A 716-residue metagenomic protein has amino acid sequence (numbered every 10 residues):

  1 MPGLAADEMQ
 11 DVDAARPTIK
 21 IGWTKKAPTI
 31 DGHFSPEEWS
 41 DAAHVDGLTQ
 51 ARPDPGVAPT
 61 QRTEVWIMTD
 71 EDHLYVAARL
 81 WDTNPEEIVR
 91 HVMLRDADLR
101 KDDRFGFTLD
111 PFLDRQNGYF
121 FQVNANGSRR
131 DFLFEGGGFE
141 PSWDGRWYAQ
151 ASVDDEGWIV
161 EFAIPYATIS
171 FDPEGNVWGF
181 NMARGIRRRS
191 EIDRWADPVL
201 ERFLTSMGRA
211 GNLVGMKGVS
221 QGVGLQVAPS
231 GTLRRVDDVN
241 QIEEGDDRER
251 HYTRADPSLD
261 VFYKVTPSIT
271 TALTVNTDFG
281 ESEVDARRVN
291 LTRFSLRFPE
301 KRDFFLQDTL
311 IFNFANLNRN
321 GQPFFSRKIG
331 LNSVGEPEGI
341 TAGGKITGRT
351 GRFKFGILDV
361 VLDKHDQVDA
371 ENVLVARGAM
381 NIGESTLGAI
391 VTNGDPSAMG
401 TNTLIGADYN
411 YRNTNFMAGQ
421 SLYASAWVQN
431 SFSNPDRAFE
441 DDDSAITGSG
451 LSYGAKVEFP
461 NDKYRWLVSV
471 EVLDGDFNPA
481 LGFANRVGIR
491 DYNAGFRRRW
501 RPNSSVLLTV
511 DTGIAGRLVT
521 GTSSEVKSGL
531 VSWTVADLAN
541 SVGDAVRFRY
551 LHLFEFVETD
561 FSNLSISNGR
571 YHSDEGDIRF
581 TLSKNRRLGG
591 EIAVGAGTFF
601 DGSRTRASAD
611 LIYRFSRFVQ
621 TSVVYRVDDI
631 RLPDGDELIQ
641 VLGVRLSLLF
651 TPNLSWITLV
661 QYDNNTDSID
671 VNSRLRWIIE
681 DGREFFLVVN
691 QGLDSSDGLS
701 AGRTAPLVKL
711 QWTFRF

Functional and structural regions predicted by a protein language model:
G3-M380, G388, M399: Structural preference for beta-rich elements and adjacent junctions enriched in aromatics
V45-G47, R100-R104, D131-F134, G145-Y148 (+12 more regions): Glycine-rich loops and low-complexity Gly/Arg-rich segments that provide flexible linkers or classic glycine-based
L200-G222, L362-A418, G543-G597, R606 (+1 more regions): Outer-membrane beta-barrel transmembrane domain signature of Gram-negative proteins, especially the mid-to-C-terminal
R248-Y252, T270, F279-R517, G521-E525 (+1 more regions): Catalytic-domain carbohydrate-binding cleft regions of carbohydrate-active enzymes
G339, N415, G419-S421, W427-F716: Exposed, low-structure sequence patches enriched in small/polar residues
